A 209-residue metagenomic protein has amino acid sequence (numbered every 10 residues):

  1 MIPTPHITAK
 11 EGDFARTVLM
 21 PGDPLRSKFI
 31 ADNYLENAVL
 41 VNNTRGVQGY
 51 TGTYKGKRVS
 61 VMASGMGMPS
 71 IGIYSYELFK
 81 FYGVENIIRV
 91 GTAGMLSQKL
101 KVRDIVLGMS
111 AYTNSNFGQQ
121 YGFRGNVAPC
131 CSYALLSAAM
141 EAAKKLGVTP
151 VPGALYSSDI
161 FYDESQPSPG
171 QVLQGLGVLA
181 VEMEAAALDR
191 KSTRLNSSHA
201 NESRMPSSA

Functional and structural regions predicted by a protein language model:
M1-A128, Y133-A134: Metabolite-binding pocket within alpha/beta catalytic cores that recognizes anionic/polar moieties
P69-G72, M183-L188: Short glycine/serine/threonine-rich phosphate/pyrophosphate-binding segments that cradle anionic phosphate groups
R89, G108, V151-S158, E182: Short, conserved beta-strand edge motifs with alternating hydrophobic and charged residues
S97, R190-K191: Hydrophobic/aromatic ligand-binding patch that stacks against planar heteroaromatic rings of cofactors or nucleotides
A111-N116, L173, V178-A180: Acidic, His- and aromatic-enriched active-site or binding-groove loops in soluble protein domains that engage sugars
A128-L176: Active-site rim beta-loop-alpha module in soluble metabolic enzymes
K191, L195-A209: Single conserved hydrophobic/aromatic residue that forms the stacking wall/gate of nucleotide- or nucleobase-binding
